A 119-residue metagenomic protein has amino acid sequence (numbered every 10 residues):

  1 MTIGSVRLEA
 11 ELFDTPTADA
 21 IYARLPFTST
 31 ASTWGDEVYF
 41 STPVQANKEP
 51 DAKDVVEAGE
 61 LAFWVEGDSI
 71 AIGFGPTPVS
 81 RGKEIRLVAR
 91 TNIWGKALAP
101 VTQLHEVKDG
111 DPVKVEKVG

Functional and structural regions predicted by a protein language model:
M1-T2, A62: Short acidic-hydrophobic surface loop/beta-edge motif
I3-S5, G67: Glycine-centered tight beta-turn/hairpin loop motif at sheet-sheet or coil-to-beta transitions
V6-A10: Short beta-strand segments
F13-A20, R24-G119: Glycine-rich active-site loops that engage anionic ligands at enzyme catalytic sites
